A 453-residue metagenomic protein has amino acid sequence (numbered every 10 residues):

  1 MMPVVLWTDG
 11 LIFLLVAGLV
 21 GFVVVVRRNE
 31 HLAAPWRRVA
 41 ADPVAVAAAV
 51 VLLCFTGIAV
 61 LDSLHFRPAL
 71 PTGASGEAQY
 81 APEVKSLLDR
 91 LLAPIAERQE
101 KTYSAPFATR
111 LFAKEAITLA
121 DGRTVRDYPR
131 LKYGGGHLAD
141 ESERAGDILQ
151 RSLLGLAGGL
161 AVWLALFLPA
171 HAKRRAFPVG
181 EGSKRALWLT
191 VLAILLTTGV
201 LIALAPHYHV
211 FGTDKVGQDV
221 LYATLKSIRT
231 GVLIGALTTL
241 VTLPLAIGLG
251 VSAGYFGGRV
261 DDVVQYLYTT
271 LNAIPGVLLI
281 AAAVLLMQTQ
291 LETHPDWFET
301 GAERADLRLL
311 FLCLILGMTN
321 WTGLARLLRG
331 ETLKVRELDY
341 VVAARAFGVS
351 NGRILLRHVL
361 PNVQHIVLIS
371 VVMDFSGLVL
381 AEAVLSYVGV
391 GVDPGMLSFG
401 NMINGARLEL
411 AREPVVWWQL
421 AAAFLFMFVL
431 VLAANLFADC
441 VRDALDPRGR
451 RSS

Functional and structural regions predicted by a protein language model:
M1-T238, T242, G391, G395 (+4 more regions): Gly/Trp-centered helix-boundary motif
A34, V44, F167-A170, F177 (+2 more regions): Alpha-helical transmembrane segments of integral membrane proteins, especially multi-pass inner/plasma-membrane
